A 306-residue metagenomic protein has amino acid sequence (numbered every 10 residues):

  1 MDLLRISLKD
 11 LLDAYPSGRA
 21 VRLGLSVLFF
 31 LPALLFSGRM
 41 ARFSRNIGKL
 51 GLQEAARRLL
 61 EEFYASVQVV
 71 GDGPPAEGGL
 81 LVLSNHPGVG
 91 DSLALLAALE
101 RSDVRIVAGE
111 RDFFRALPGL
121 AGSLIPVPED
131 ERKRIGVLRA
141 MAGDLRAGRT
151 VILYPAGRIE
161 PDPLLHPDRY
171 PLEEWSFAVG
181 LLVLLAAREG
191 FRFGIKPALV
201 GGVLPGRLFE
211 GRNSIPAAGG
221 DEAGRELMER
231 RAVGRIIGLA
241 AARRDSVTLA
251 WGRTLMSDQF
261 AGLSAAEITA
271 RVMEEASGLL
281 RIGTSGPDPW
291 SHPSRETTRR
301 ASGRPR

Functional and structural regions predicted by a protein language model:
M1-L80, G90-A94, R101, G303-R306: Membrane-anchoring hydrophobic helices of lipid-metabolizing enzymes
G71, L83-H86, V107-E110, Y154-A156 (+1 more regions): Short His-Asn-centered micro-motif
L80-R132: Catalytic core of membrane glycerolipid acyltransferases/transacylases, capturing the structured, soluble-facing
L93-A94, L117-P118, G136-L138, P155 (+2 more regions): A short secondary-structure junction signal
L138-A147: Short amphipathic alpha-helices and their capping/turn segments at secondary-structure boundaries
A147-P161: A structural motif
D162-A261: A cross-family acyltransferase "interaction/gating" segment
A223-R306: Charged, low-complexity C-terminal accessory regions
